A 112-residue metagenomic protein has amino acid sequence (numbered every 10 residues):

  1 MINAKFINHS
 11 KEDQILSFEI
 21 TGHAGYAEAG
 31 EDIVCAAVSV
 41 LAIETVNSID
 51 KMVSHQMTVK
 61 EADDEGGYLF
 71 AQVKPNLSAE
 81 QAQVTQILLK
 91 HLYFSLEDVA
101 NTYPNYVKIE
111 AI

Functional and structural regions predicted by a protein language model:
M1-I33, I43, N47-I112: N-terminal intrinsically disordered, cationic/polar leader segments that include organellar targeting peptides
V34, V38: Short, conserved glycine- and acidic-residue-centered signature motifs in active-site or ligand-binding loops
